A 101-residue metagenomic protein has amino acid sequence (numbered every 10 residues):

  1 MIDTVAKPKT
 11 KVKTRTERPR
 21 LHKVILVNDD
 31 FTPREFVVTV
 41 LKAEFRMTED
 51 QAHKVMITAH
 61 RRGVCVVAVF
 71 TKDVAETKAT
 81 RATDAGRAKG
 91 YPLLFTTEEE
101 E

Functional and structural regions predicted by a protein language model:
M1-E101: Terminal domain-initiation and capping elements
